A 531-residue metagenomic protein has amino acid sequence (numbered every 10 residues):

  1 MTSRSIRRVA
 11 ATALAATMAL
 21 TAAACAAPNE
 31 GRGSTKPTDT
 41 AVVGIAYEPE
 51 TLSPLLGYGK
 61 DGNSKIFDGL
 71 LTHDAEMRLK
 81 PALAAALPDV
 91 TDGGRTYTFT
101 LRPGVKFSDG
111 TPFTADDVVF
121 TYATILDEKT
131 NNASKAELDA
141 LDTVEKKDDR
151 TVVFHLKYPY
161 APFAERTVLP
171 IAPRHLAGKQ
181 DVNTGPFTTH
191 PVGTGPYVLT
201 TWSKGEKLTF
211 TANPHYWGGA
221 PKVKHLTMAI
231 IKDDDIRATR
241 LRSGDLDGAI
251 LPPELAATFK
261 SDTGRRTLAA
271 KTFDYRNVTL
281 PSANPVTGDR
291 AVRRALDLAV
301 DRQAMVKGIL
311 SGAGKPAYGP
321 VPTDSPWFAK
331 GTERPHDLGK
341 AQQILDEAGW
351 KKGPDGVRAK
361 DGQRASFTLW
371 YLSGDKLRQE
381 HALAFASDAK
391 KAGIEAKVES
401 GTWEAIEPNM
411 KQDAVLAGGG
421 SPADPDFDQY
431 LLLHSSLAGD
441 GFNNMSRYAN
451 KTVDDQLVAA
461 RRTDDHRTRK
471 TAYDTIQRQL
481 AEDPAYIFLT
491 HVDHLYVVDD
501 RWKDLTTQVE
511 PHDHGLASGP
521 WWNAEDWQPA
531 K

Functional and structural regions predicted by a protein language model:
T35, S203, V300-A329, L377-A386 (+1 more regions): Detector for C-terminal structural segments
G44-D92, A123, V192: N-terminal lobe/hinge region of extracytoplasmic solute-binding protein
A86-N131, V153, V286-G288: Aromatic- and charge-enriched surface segment that lines or borders ligand/interaction sites
T100, K135-A177, T201: Surface-exposed binding/hinge segments that line and control ligand-binding clefts or catalytic entry sites
V168-P221, H225, L338-G339, Q343 (+1 more regions): Gly/Pro-rich hinge or "lid" segments in bacterial periplasmic/extracellular proteins
G185-T188, N213-F259, E395-K397: Ligand-site clamp/hinge motif
P316-P354, S373-R378: Structural transition elements
K351-P422, H466: Ligand/substrate-recognition segments at binding pockets and active sites
